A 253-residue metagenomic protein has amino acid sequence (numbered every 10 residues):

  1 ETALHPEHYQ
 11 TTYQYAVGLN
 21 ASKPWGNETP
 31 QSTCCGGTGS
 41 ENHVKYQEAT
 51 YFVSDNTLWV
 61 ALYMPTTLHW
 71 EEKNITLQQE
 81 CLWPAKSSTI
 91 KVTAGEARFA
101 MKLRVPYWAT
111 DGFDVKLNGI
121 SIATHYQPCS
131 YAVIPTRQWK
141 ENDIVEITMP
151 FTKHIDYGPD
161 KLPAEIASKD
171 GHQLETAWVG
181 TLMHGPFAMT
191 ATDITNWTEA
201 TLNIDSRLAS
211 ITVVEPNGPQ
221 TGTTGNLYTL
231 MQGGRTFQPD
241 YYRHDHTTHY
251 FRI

Functional and structural regions predicted by a protein language model:
E1-K91, Q127, T148-I253: C-terminal beta-rich recognition modules with glycine/proline-rich loops and embedded aromatic residues
M64-P65, E71-K73, W108, L117-I122: Change "in extracellular beta-sheet-rich domains … of secreted and cell-surface proteins" to "in beta-sheet-rich domains
I90-R98: Extracellular and analogous surface-interaction loops
A97-Y107: Surface-exposed beta-strand/loop patches in extracellular or lumenal glycoproteins
K102, E146-M149: Extended Gly/Ser/Thr-rich low-complexity repeat segments, especially those forming or decorating extracellular
T110-P135, I155-P163: Solvent-exposed beta-strand/loop surfaces of large extracellular or lumenal domains
